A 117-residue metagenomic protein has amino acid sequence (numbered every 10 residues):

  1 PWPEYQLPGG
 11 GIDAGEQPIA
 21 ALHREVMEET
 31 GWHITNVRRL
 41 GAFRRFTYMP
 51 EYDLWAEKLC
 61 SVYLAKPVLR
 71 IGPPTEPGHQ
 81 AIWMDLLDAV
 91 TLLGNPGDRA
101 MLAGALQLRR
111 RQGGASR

Functional and structural regions predicted by a protein language model:
P1-W32: Conserved Nudix-box catalytic region and its N-terminal flanking loop in Nudix hydrolases and closely related
W2-E4, R70, A89: A short, flexible beta-alpha/helix-coil linker loop
Y5, A56, I82: Residues that recognize and position ribonucleotide moieties
G10, R24, V37, M84-L87: Structural detector for helix-capping/boundary residues
R24-W32, G94, D98, Q107: Short, intrinsically disordered, mixed-charge
G31-R70: Active-site segment of metal-dependent pyrophosphate-handling enzymes, primarily the Nudix hydrolase catalytic core
V62-L64, G72-G104: NUDIX/MutT-family hydrolases
R110-S116: Short, charged, intrinsically disordered terminal tails
